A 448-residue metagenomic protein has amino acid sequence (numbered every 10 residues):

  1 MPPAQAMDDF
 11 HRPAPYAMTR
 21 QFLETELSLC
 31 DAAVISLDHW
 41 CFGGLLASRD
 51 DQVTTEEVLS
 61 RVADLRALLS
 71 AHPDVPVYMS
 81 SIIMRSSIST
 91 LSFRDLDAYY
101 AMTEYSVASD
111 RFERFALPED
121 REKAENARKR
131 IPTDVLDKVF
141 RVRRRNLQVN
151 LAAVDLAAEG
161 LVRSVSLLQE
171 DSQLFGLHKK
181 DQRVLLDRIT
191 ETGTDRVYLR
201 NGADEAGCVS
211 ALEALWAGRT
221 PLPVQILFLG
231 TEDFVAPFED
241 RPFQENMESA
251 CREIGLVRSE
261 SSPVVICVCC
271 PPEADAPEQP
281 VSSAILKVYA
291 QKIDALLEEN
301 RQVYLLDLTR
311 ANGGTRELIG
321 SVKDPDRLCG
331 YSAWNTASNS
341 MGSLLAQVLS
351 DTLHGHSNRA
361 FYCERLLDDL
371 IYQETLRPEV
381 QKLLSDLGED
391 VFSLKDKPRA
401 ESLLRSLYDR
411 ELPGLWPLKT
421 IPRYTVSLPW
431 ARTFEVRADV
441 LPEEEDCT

Functional and structural regions predicted by a protein language model:
M1-T448: An N-terminal assembly and electron-transfer interface module characteristic of large anaerobic redox and radical
